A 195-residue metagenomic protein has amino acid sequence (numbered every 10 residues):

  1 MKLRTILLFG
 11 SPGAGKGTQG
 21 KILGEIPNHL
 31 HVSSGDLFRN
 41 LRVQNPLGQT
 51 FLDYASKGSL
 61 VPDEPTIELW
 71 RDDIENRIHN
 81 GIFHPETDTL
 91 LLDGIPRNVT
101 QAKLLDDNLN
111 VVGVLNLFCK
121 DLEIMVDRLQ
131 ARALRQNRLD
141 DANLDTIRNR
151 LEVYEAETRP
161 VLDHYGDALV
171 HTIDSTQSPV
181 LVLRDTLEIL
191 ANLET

Functional and structural regions predicted by a protein language model:
K2-L3, N28, N108-G113, G166-V170: Short glycine-/polar-rich loops that comprise or flank the Walker A/P-loop and associated switch/sensor motifs
L8: Hydrophobic anchor at the beta1->P-loop junction of P-loop NTPases
S11: P-loop (Walker A) phosphate-binding loop of NTP-binding proteins
K16: Conserved lysine of the Walker
L30-D107, R135: ATP-dependent small-molecule kinase phosphotransfer cores that center on conserved nucleotide phosphate-binding segments
F38, L52-K57, L104-E157: A glycine- and Lys/Arg-enriched "phosphate-lid" helix/loop adjacent to the NTP-binding pocket of small-molecule kinases
P65-E75, R138-V182: Small-molecule kinase domains that catalyze NTP-dependent phosphoryl transfer to phosphate-bearing small molecules
